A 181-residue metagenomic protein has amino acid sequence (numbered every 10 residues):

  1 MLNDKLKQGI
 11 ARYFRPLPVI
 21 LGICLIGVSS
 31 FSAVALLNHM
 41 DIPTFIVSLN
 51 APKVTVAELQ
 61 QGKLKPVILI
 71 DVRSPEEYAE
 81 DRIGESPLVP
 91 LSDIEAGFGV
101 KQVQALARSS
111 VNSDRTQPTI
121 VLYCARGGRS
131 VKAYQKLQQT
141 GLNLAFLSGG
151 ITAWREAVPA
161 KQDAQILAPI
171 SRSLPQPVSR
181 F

Functional and structural regions predicted by a protein language model:
L2-A57, G62-V67, P75-T119, G128-F181: Rhodanese-like catalytic fold shared by cysteine-dependent sulfurtransferases and DSP/PTP-type phosphatases
L122-C124: Short, surface-exposed ligand- or partner-binding patches at beta-edge/loop junctions that are enriched in aromatics
